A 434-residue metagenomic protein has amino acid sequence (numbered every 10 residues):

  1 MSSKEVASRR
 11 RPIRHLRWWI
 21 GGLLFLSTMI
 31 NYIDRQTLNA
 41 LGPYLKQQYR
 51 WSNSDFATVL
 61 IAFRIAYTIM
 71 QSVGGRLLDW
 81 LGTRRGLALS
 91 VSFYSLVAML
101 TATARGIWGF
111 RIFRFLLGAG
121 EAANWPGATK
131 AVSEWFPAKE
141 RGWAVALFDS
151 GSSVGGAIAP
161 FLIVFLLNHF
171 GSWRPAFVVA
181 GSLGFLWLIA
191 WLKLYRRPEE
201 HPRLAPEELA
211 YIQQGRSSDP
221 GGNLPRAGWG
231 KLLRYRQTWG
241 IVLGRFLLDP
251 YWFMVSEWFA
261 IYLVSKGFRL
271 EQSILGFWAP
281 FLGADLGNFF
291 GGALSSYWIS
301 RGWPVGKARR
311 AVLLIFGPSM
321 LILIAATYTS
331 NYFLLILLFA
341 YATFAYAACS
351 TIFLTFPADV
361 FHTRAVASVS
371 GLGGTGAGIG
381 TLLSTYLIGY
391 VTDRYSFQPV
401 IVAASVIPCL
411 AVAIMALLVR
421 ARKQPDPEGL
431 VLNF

Functional and structural regions predicted by a protein language model:
Q36, R64-S72, G156-A157, F281-D285 (+2 more regions): Residue-level signature of mid-helix packing/kink "hotspots" within the transmembrane helices of 12-pass Major
L38-N39, Y235-F289, C349-S350, L354: Extracytoplasmic gate region of multi-pass secondary transporters
R50, G82, T103-G109, G120 (+2 more regions): Helix-breaking motifs and short loop linkers at transmembrane-helix boundaries and internal kinks in secondary membrane
I69-W108: Conserved MFS/SLC helix-loop-helix module at the cytosolic interface between two early adjacent transmembrane helices
R85-M99, K307-I324, S405: Structural signature of the two symmetry-related core transmembrane helices
F113-S153: Cytoplasmic helix-loop-helix junction between adjacent transmembrane helices in 12-TM secondary transporters
F148-P202: Helix-loop-helix hairpin linking two adjacent transmembrane segments in secondary transporters
G306-F353: C-terminal transmembrane helical hairpin of 12-TM major facilitator-type secondary transporters
